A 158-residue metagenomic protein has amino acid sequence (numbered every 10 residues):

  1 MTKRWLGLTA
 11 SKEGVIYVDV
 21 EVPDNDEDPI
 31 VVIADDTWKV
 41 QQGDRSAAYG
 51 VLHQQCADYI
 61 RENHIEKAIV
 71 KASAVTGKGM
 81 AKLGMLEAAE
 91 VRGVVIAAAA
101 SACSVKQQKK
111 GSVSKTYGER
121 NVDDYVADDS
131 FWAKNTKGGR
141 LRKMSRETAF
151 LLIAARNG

Functional and structural regions predicted by a protein language model:
T2-L6, S11-G158: Phosphate- and other anionic-substrate recognition elements at nucleic-acid/protein interfaces
